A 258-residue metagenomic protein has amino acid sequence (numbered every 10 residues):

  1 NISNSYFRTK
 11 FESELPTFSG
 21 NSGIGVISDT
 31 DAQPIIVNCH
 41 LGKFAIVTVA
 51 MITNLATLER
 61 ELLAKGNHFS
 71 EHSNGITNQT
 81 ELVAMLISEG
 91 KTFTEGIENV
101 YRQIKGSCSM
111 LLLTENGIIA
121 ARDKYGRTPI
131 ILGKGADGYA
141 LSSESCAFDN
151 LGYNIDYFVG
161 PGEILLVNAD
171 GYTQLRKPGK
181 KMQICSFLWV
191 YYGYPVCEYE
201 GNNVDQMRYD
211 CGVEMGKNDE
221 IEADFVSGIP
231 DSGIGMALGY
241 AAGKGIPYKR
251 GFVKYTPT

Functional and structural regions predicted by a protein language model:
N1-G160, L166-D224, I229: Conserved short alpha-helical segments that host acidic/polar catalytic motifs at enzyme active sites
G233, G239: Active-site diphosphate/adenylate-binding microenvironment
A242: Anion (oxyanion) recognition and catalysis
G245-T258: Short, glycine/charge-rich flexible loops or terminal/linker lids adjacent to PRPP-binding catalytic cores
